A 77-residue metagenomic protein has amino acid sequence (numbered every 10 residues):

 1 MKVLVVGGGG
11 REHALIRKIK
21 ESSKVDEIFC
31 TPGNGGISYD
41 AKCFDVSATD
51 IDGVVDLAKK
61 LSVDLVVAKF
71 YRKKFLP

Functional and structural regions predicted by a protein language model:
M1-P77: ATP-binding N-terminal substructure of ATP-dependent carboxylate-amine bond-forming enzymes
